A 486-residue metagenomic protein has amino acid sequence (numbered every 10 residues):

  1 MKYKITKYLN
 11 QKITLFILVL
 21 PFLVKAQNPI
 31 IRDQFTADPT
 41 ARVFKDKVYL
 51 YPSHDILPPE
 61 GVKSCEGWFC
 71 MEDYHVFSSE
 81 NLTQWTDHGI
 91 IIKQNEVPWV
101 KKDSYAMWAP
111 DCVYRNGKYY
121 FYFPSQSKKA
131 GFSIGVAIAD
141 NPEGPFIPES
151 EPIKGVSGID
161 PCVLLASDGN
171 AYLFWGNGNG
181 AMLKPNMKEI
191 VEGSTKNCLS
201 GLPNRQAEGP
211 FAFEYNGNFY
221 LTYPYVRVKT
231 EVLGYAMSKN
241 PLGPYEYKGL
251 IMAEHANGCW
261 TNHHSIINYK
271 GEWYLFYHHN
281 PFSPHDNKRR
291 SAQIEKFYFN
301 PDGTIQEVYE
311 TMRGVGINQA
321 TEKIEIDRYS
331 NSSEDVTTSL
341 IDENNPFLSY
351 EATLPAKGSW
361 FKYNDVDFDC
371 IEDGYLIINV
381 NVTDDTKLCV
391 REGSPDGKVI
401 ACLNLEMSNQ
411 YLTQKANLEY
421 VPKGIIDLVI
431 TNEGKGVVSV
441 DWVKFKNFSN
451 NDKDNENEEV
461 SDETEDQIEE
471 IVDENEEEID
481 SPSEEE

Functional and structural regions predicted by a protein language model:
M1-Q27: Bacterial Sec-dependent N-terminal signal peptides
Y3, N10-Q11, S461, E465 (+1 more regions): Low-complexity intrinsically disordered segments
Y3-I5, K12, Y329, F445 (+1 more regions): Positively charged, low-complexity intrinsically disordered regions
T14, Y51-S53, E484-E486: Intrinsically disordered low-complexity regions specifically enriched for long asparagine
L18, L23, D335, E459 (+1 more regions): Detector for intrinsically disordered, low-structure N-terminal pre-sequences
A26-D454, E458-E459, E463: Carbohydrate-active catalytic/glycan-binding domains of CAZyme proteins, especially the secreted or lumenal ectodomains
T464-E486: Long, low-complexity, intrinsically disordered segments
